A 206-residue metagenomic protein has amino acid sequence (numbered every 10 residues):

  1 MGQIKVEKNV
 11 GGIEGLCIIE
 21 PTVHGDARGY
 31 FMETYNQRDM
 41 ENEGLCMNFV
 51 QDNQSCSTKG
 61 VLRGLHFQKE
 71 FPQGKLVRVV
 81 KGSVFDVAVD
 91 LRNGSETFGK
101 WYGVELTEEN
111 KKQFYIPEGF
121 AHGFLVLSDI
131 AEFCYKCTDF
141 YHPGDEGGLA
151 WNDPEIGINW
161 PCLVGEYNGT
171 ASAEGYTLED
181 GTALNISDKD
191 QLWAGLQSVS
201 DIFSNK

Functional and structural regions predicted by a protein language model:
M1-E109, S128-I130, C137-K206: Non-catalytic, conserved peripheral segments adjacent to functional cores
F114, H122-L127, Y135: Short beta-strand His + acidic residue motifs that chelate non-heme Fe in jelly-roll/DSBH and cupin folds
